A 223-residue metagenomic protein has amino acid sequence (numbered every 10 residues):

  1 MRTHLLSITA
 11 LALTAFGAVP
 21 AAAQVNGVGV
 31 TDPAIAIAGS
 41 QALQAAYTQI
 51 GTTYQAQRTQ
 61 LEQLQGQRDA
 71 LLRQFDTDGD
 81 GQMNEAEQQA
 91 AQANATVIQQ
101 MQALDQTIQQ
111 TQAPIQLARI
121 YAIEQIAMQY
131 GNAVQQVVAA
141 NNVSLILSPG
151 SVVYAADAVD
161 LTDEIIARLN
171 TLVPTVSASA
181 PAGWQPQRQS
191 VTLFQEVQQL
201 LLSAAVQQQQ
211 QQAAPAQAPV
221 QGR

Functional and structural regions predicted by a protein language model:
M1-I8: Bacterial N-terminal signal peptides that target proteins for export
T9-L13: Hydrophobic helical h-region of N-terminal Sec-dependent signal peptides in bacterial secretory/periplasmic proteins
A15-F16, Q44: Hydrophobic alpha-helical membrane context
A18-P20: N-terminal signal peptide c-region/cleavage motif recognized by signal peptidases
A22-R223: Amphipathic, charged alpha-helical segments and their helix-to-coil junctions in extracytoplasmic/peripheral assemblies
